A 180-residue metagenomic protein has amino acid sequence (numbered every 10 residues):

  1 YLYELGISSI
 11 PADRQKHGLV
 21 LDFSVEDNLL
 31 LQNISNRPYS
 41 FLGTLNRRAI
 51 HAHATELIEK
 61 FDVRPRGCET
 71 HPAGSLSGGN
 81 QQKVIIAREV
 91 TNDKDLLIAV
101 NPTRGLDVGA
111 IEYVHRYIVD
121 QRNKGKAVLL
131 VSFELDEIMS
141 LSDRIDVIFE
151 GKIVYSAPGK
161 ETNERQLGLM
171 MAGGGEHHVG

Functional and structural regions predicted by a protein language model:
Y1-G180: Glycine-rich phosphate-binding loops of nucleotide-dependent enzymes
